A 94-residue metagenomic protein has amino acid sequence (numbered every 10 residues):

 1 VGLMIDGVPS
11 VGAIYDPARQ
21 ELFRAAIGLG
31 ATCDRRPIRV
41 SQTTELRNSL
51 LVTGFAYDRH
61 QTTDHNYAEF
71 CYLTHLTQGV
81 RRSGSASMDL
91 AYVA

Functional and structural regions predicted by a protein language model:
V1-T32: DPxDG-like acidic metal-binding loop motif
P9, P37-R39: Short, solvent-exposed loop/turn motifs
F23, R36, S49: A broad, low-specificity signal marking well-ordered, structured residues that form hydrophobic/aromatic
A31-D34, T53: Short hydrophobic/aromatic-rich beta-strand segments that constitute the beta-sheet cores of beta-sandwich/beta-barrel
R39-A94: An extended, acidic
